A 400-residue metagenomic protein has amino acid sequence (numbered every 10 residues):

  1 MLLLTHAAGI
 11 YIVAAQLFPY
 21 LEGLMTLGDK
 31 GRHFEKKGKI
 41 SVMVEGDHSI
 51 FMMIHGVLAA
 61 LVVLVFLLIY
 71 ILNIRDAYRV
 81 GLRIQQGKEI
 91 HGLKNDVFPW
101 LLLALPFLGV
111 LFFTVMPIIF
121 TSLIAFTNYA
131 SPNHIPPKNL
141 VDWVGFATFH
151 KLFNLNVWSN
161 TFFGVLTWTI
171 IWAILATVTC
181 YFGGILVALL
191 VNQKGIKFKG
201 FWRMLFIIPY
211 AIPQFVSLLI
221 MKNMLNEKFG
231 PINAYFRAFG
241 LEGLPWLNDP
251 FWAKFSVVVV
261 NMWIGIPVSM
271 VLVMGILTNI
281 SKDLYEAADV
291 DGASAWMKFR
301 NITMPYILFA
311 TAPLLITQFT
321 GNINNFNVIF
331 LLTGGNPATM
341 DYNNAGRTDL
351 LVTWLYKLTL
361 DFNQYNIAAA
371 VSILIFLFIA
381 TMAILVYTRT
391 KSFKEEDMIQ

Functional and structural regions predicted by a protein language model:
M1-L4: Juxtamembrane interface helix immediately N-terminal to a transmembrane segment
A7-L27, M43-A60, L72-V80, F98-Q400: A structural signal for multi-pass alpha-helical bundles of membrane permease subunits that mediate small-molecule
D29-R32: Active-site donor-binding segments of glycosyltransferases and PAPS-dependent sulfotransferases
F34-G46: Membrane-proximal N-terminal segments immediately preceding the first transmembrane helix
A60-L67: Helix-enriched interaction subdomains in cytosolic or periplasmic regions, typified by TIR/SEFIR signaling/NADase cores
V80-N95: Membrane-interfacial, low-structure loops and terminal tails that flank and connect transmembrane helices in multi-pass
